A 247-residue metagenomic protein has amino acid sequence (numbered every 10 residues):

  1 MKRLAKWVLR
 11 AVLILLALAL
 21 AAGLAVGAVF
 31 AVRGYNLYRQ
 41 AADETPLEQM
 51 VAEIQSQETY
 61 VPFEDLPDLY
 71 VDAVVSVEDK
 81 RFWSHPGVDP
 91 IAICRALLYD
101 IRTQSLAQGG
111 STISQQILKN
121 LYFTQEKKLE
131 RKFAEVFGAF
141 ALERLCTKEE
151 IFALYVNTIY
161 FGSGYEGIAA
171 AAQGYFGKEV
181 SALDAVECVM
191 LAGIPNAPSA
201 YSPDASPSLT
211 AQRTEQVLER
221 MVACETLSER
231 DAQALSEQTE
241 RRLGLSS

Functional and structural regions predicted by a protein language model:
M1-S247: Juxtamembrane regions of bacterial inner-membrane/periplasmic proteins, predominantly the peptidoglycan biogenesis
